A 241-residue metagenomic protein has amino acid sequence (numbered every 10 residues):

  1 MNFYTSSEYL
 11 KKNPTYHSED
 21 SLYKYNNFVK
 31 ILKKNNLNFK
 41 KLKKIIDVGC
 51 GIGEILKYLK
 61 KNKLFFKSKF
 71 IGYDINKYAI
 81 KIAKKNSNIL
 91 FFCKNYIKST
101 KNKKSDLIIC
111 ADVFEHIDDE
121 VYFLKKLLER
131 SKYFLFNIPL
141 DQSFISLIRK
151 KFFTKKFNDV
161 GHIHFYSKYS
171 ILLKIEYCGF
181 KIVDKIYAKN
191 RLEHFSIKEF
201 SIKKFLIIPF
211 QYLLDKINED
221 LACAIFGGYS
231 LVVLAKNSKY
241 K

Functional and structural regions predicted by a protein language model:
M1-K103, A111, V121-L124, H164-F165 (+6 more regions): Conserved N-terminal segment of class I S-adenosyl-L-methionine
K43, D106, K132: Conserved acidic residues
S105, I145-K150, H194-E199: Short aromatic-enriched loop/helix-cap "lid" or pocket-rim segments at secondary-structure transitions that line
A111-F114, N137: Residues lining the SAM
I117-D118: A structural helix-start
V121-L135: A short glycine-rich, Lys/Arg-flanked "PGG" loop and its adjoining helix->strand segment in the class I
N137-H162: Short, glycine-/aromatic-enriched active-site segment of Class I SAM-dependent methyltransferases
S170-I186: A SAM-dependent methyltransferase catalytic signature shared across enzymes that methylate proteins
